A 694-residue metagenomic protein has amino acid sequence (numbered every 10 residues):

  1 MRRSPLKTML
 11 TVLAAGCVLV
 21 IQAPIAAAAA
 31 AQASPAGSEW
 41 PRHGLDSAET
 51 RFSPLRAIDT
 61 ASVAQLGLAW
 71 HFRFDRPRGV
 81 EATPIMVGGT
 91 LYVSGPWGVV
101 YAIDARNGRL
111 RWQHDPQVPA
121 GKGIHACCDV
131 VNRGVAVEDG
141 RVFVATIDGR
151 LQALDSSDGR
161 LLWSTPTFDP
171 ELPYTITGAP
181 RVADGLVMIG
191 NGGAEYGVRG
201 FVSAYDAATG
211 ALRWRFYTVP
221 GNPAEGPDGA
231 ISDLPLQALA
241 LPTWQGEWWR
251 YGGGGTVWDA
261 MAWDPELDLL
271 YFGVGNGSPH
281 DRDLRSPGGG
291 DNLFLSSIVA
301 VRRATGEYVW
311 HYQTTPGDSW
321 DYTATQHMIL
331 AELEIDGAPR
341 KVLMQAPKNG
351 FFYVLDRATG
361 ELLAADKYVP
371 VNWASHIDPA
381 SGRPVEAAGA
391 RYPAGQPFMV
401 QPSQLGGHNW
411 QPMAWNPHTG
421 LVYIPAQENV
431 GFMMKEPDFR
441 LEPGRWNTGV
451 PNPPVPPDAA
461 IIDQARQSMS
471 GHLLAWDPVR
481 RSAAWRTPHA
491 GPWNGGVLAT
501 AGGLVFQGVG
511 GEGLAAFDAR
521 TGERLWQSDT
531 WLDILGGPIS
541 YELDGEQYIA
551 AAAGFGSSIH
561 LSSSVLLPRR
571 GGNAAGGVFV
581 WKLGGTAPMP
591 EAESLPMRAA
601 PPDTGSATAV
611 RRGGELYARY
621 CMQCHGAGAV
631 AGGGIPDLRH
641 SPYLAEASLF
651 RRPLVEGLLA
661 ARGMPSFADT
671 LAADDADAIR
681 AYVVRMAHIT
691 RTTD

Functional and structural regions predicted by a protein language model:
A31-L68, P227-P235, E386-A388, I462-D463 (+1 more regions): Blade/loop signatures of beta-propeller domains
W40-G44, G79-V99, I124-R150, T175-Y196 (+8 more regions): Repeat-blade elements of multi-bladed beta-propeller folds
F72-T83, Q113-A136, L161-A179, Y217-A260 (+8 more regions): Extracytoplasmic beta-rich repeat domains
A145, A668-D694: C-terminal capping alpha-helices of c-type cytochrome domains
I189-G200, Q245-G246, F272-N292, P397 (+2 more regions): Short, conserved, GDST-rich strand-edge loop motifs in beta-rich repeat architectures
I539-L595: Blade-level signature of beta-propeller repeat domains, shared across WD40, Kelch, NHL, RCC1 and BNR/Asp-box propellers
A592-L616, D694: Electrostatic cytochrome c docking/interface patches
G614, G626-L659, G663-S666: Gly/Gly-Pro-rich "capping" loops immediately C-terminal to redox-active cysteine motifs in periplasmic/lumenal
